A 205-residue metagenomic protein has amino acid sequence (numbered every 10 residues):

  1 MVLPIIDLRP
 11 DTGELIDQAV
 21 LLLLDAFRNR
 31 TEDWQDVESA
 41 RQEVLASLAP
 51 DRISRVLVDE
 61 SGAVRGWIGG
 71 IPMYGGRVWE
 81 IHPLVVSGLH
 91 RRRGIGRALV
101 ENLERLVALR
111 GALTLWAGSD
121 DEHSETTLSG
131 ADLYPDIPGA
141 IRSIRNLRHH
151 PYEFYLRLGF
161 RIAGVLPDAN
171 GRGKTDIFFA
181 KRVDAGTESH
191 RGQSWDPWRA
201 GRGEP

Functional and structural regions predicted by a protein language model:
M1-D17, A185-P205: Conserved N-terminal entry element of GNAT/NAT acetyltransferase domains
D7-V78, H82, S87, V100-N102 (+3 more regions): Acetyl-CoA-dependent GNAT
L84-R91, S119-H123: A short, internal acetyl-CoA/4′-phosphopantetheine-binding micro-motif in the GNAT/acyltransferase core
G94: Conserved G/P- and acidic residue-centered "switch" motifs that form tight phosphate/ATP-binding loops in soluble
V107-L147: Conserved GNAT acetyl-CoA-binding A-motif
Y134-D136, Y155-V165: Conserved acetyl-CoA-binding loop of GNAT-fold acetyltransferases
R148-P151, D168-T175: Short glycine/proline-centered loop/turn elements that form peptide/ligand docking sites
G171, A180-S189: A hydrophobic membrane-anchoring alpha-helix module
